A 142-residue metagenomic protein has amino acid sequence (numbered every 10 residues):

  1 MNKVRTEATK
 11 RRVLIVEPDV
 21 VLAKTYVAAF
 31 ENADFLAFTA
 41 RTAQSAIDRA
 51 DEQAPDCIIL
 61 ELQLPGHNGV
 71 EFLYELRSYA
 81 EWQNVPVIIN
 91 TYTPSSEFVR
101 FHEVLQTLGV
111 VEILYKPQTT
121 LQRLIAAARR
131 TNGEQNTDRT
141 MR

Functional and structural regions predicted by a protein language model:
M1-L14, T119-R142: Non-catalytic signal-transmission and effector/linker regions of two-component phosphorelay proteins
D19-F38: Two-component/phosphorelay signaling modules centered on CheY-like receiver
T39, L64-H67: Residue-level signal for the "D+5" position in two-component response regulator receiver
T39-C57, R123: Acidic, metal-coordinating helix/loop segments flanking the phosphotransfer/catalytic sites of two-component signaling
T42, N68-Y74: Acidic catalytic/metal-coordinating carboxylates
A54-D56, E81-I88: His-Asp phosphorelay/catalytic-motif detector in bacterial-type signaling
E61: Active-site residues of response regulator receiver
E71, T93-A127: Alpha4 helix (beta4-alpha4-beta5 surface) of REC/receiver domains from two-component response regulators
